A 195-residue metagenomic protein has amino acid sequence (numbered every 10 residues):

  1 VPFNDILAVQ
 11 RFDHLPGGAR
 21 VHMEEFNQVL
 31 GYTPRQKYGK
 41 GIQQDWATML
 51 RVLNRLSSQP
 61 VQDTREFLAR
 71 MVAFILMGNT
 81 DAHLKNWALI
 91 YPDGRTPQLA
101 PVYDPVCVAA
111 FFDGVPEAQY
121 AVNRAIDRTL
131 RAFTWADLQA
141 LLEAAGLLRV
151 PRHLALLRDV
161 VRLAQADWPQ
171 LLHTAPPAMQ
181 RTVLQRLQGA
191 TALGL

Functional and structural regions predicted by a protein language model:
V1-L84, A88-L195: Anionic ligand-binding catalytic core segments
